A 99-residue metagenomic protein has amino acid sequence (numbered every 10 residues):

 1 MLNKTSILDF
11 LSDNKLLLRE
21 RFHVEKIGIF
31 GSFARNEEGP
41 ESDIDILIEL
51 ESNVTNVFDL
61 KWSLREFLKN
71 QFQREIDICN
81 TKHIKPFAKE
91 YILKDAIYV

Functional and structural regions predicted by a protein language model:
M1-K26, A34-P40, E51-V99: Catalytic core of pol beta-like nucleotidyltransferases
I29: Hydrophobic alpha-helical positions that pack around
D43-E49: Short, aliphatic-rich beta-strand segments
